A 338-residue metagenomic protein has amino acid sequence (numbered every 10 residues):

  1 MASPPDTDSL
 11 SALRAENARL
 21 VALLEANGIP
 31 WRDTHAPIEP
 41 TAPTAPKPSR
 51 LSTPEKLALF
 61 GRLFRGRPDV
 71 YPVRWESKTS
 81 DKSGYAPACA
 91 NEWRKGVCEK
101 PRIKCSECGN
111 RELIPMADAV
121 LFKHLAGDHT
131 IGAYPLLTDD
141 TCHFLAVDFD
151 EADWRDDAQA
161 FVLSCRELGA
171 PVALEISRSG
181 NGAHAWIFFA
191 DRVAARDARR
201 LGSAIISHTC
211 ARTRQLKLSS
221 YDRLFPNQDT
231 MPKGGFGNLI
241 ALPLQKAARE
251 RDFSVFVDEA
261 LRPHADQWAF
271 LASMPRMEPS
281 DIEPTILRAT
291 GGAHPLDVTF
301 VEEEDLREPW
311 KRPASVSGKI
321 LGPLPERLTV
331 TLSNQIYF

Functional and structural regions predicted by a protein language model:
A2, K47-N181, F188-R200, A204: Signature for HUH/AEP ssDNA processing cores
S9, E16-R19, L23, P30: Heptad-repeat coiled-coil/leucine-zipper oligomerization helices
A26, P37-T44: Intrinsically disordered, low-complexity segments enriched in small residues
P30-T34, E175-G180, T213-R223: Short, glycine/acidic-rich hinge or "gate" loops at secondary-structure transitions that mediate conformational
A42-F64, V316-S333: Intrinsic low-complexity, intrinsically disordered segments
P68, E76, S80, L296-F338: N-terminal nucleic-acid engagement/recognition segments and initiation subdomains in replication, restriction
T130-R155, Q159, A190-S315: DNA replication initiation modules
